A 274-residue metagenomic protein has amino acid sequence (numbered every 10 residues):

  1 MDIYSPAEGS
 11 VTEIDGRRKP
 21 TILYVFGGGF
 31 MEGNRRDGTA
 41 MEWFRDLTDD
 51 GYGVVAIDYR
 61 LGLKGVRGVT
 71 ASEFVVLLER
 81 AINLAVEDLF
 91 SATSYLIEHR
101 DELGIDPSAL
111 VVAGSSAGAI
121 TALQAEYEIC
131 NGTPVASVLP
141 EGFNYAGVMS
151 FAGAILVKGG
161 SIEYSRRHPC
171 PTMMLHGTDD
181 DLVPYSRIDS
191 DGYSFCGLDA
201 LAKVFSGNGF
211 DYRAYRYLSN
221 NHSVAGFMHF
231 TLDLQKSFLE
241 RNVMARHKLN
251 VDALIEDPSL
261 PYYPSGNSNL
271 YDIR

Functional and structural regions predicted by a protein language model:
M1-E13, T21: A short loop-to-beta-strand scaffold at the N-terminal edge of the catalytic core in hydrolase folds
E13, A136-N208: The feature captures the conserved acid-bearing segment of alpha/beta-hydrolase catalytic domains
G16-G29: Short beta-strand element of the alpha/beta-hydrolase
G29-E32, V54, Y95: Serine-hydrolase catalytic-loop signature spanning alpha/beta hydrolases and amidase-signature enzymes
R35-I57, K64: Short amphipathic alpha-helix adjacent to the substrate-entry channel of hydrolases
V75-E102, G197: Alpha/beta-hydrolase active-site loop
S94-H168: Primarily recognizes the serine-hydrolase "nucleophile elbow" in alpha/beta-hydrolase and SGNH/GDSL folds
S206-R274: C-terminal catalytic histidine-bearing segment of alpha/beta-hydrolase fold enzymes
